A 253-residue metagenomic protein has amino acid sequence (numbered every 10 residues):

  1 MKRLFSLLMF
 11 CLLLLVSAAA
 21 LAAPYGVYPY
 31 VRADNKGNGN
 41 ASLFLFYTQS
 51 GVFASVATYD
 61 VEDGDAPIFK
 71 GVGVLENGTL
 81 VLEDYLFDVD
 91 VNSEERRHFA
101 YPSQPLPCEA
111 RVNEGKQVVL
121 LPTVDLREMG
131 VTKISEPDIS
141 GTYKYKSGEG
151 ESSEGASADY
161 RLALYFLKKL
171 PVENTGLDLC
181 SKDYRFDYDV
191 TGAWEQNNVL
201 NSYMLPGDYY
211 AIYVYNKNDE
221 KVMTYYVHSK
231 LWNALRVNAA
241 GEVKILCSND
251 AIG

Functional and structural regions predicted by a protein language model:
M1-L4: Positively charged n-region of N-terminal signal peptides that target proteins for export
S17-A18: N-terminal signal peptide c-region/cleavage motif recognized by signal peptidases
A23-F44, L121, D125-G130, D138-G150 (+1 more regions): Tryptophan-anchored aromatic micro-motifs
A23-V52, F87-L106: Short, solvent-exposed loop/hinge segments that bridge or flank secondary-structure elements
P24-V31, G150-Q196: Short, non-transmembrane alpha-helical segments in secretory-pathway proteins
N38-T79: N-terminal glycine/threonine-rich, aromatic-flanked beta-hairpin/loop signature
Y85, E220-G253: A short, surface-exposed interaction/processing loop segment used at functional sites
Y184-K230: Exposed beta-strand-loop-beta-strand "reactive/processing" segments of non-cytosolic proteins
